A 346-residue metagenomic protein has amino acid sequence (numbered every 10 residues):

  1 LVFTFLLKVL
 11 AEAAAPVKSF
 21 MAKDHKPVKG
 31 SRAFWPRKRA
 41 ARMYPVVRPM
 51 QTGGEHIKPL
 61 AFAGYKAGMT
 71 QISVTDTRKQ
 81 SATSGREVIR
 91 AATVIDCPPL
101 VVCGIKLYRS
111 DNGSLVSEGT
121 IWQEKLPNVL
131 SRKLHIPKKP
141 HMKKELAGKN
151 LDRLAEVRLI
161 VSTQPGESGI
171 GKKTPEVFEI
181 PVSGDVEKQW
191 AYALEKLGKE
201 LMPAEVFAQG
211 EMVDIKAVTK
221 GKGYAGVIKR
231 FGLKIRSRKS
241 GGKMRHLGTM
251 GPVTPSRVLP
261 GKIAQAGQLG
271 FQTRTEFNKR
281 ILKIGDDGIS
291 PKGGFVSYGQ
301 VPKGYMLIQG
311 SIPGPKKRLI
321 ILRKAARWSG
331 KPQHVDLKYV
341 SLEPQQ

Functional and structural regions predicted by a protein language model:
F3, L10-V17: Intrinsically disordered, low-complexity segments enriched in serine/proline and basic residues
P16-T219, Y224-Q346: Extended basic (Lys/Arg/His-rich) segments that typically form rRNA-contacting surfaces in ribosomal proteins
